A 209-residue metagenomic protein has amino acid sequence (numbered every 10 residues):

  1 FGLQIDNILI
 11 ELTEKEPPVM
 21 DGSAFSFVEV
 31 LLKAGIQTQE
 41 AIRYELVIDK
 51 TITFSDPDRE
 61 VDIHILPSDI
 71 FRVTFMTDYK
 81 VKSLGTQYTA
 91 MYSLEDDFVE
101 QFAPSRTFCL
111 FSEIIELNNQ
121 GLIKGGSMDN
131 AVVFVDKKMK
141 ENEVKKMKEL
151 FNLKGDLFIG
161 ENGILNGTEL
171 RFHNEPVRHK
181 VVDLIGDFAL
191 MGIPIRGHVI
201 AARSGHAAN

Functional and structural regions predicted by a protein language model:
F1-D6, E11-N209: C-terminal regulatory domains involved in ligand/effector binding and gene-expression control
